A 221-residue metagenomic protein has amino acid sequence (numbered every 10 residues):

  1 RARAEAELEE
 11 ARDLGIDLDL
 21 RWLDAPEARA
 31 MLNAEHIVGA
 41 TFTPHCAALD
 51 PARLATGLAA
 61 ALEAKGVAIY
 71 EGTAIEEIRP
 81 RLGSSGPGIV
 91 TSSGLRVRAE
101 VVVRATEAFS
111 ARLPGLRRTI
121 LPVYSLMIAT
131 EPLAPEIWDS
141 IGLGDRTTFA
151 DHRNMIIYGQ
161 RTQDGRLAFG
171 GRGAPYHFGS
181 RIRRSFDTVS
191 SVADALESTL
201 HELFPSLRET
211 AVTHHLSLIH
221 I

Functional and structural regions predicted by a protein language model:
R1-G57: Flavin (FAD/FMN) cofactor-binding and adjacent substrate-gating region of FAD-dependent oxidoreductase domains
E10, A40-L82, S93: Helical element adjacent to the flavin cofactor pocket in flavoenzyme catalytic cores
D13-I16, N33, E63-A68, P80 (+3 more regions): Generic secondary-structure signature for well-ordered alpha-helical cores
L20-L23, A68-Y70, A211-H215: General small-molecule cofactor/ligand-binding pocket signal
L32-V38, R79-P87: A short, glycine/Asx- and small/polar-enriched loop/turn that sits immediately N-terminal to a beta-strand
I75-P80, G86, L95-E136, S140-H215: Active-site substrate-recognition segment that forms the wall of the catalytic cavity or substrate channel
I89-T91: SH3/SH3-like beta-barrel fold
I219-I221: Conserved small/polar residues in nucleotide/adenosyl-binding loops
